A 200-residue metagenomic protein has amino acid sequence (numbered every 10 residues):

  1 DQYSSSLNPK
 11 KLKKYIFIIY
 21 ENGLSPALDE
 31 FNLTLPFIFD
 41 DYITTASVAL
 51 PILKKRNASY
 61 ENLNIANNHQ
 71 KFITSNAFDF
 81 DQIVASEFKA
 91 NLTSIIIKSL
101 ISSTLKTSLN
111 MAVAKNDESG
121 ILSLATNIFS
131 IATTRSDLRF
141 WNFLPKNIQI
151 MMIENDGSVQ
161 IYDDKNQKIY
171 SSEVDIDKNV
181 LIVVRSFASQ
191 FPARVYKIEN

Functional and structural regions predicted by a protein language model:
D1-Y15, A27: Long amphipathic alpha-helical scaffold segments
Q2, I19, L24-L53, I73-N147: Glycine- and small hydrophobic-rich membrane-insertion segments that are intrinsically disordered in solution
S6-K10, K55, S172-V174: A general structural signal for short secondary-structure junctions and capping/turn motifs
F17-I19, V183: Soluble periplasmic/extracytoplasmic beta-strand elements of cell-envelope proteins
N32-P36, A49-H69, V159-Y162: Short polybasic amphipathic segments
K71-F78, S171-D175: Short amphipathic beta-strand/extended segments with alternating polar/hydrophobic composition
M111-N200: C-terminal soluble interaction/assembly domains
